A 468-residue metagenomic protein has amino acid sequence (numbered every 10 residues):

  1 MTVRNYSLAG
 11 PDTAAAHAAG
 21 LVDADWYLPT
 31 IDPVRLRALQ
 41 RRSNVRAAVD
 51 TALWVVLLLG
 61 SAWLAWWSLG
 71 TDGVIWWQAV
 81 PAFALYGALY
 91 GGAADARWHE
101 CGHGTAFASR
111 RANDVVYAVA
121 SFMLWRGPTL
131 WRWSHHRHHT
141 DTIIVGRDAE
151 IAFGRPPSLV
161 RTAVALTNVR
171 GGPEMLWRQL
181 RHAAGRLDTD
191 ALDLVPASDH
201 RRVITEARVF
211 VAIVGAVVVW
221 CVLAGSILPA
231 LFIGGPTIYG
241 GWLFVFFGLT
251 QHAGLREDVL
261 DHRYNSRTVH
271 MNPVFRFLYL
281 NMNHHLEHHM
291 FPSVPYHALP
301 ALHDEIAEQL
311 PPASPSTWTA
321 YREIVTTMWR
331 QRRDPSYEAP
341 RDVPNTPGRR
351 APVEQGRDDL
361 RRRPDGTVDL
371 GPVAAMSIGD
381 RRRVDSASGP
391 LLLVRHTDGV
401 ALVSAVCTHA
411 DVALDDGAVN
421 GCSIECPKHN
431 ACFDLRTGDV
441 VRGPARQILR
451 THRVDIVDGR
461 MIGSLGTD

Functional and structural regions predicted by a protein language model:
M1-A88, R97, F122-A230, Y296-D365: Non-catalytic, topology-defining segments of multipass membrane proteins
A79, A84, H99, G104-Y117: Membrane-interface motifs of alpha-helical transmembrane segments
G87-W98, G127-W131, M175-Q179, F232-L260: Transmembrane alpha-helical segments that form the membrane-embedded catalytic/substrate-channel core of multi-pass
A94-G104, W131-I143, F247-G254, L278-V294 (+2 more regions): Histidine-centered catalytic micro-motifs
A106-W125, D148-R161, L260-N272: Juxtamembrane helix-capping/reentrant segments at transmembrane boundaries
A191-S198, H262-H284: Active-site-proximal inter-transmembrane loops
V353-G421, L435, Q447-D468: N-terminal pre-ligand scaffold of iron-sulfur
G421-P427, V440-L449: Short cysteine/histidine-rich metal-coordination sites, predominantly Zn2+-binding motifs
